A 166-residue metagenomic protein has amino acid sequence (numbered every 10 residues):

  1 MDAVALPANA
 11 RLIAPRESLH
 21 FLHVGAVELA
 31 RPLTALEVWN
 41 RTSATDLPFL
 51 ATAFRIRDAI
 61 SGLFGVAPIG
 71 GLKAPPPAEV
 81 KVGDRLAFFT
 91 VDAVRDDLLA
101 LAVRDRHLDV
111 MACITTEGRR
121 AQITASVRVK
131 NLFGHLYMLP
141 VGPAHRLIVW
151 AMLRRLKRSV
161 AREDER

Functional and structural regions predicted by a protein language model:
M1-G70: Hydrophobic ligand-binding cavity/cleft-lining segments
P7-R11, L72-A74, A93-L98: Short Pro/Gly-enriched beta-strand edge/turn motifs at strand-loop
L22-A26, L98, R120-Q122: Intrinsic-disorder/low-complexity, polar/charged segments enriched in Ser/Thr/Lys/Arg/Asp/Glu/Gln
A51-D58, G62, G134, M138-G142 (+1 more regions): Short hydrophobic helices that act as membrane-entry/anchoring signals
I69-L72, V82: Short beta-strand/turn segments that mark the catalytic/cofactor-handling region of acyl-thioester transfer
A78-G118: Hydrophobic-ligand binding "helix-grip"
D105-L139: Beta-strand/loop substructures that line and gate deep hydrophobic ligand-binding cavities in soluble
Y137-R166: A conserved amphipathic terminal alpha-helix motif
